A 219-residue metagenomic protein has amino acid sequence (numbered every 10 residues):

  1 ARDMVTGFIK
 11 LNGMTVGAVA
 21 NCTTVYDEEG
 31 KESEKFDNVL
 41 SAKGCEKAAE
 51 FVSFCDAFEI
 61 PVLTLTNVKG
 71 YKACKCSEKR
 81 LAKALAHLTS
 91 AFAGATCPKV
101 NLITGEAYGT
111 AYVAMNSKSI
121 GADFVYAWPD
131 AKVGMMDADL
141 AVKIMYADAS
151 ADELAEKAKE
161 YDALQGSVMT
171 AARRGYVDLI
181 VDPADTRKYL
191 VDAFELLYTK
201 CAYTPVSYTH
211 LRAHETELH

Functional and structural regions predicted by a protein language model:
A1-R212: Ligand-binding clefts of soluble mixed alpha/beta catalytic domains
A213-H219: A short, hydrophobic C-terminal helix/tail in secreted or cell-surface proteins
